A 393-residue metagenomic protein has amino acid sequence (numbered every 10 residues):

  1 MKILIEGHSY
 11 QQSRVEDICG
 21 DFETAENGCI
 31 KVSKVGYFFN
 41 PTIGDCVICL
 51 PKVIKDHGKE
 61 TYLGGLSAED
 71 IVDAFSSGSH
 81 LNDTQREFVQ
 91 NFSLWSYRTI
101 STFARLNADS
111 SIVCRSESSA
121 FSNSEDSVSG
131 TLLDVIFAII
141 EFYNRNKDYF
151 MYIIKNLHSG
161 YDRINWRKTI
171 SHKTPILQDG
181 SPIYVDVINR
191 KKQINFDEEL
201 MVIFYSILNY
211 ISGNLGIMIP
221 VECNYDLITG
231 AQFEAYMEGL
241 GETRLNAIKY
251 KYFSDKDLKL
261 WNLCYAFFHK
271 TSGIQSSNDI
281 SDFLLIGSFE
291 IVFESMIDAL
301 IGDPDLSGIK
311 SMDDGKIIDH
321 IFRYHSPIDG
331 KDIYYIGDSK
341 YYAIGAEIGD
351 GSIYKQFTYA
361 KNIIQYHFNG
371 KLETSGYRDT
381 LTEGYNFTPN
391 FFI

Functional and structural regions predicted by a protein language model:
M1-I54, G273-I393: Catalytic core segments in nucleotide and nucleic-acid processing enzymes
M1-L240, K256-I274, N278: Terminal, charged accessory segments of proteins
K249-K256: Helix-loop junctions and short alpha-helical segments
